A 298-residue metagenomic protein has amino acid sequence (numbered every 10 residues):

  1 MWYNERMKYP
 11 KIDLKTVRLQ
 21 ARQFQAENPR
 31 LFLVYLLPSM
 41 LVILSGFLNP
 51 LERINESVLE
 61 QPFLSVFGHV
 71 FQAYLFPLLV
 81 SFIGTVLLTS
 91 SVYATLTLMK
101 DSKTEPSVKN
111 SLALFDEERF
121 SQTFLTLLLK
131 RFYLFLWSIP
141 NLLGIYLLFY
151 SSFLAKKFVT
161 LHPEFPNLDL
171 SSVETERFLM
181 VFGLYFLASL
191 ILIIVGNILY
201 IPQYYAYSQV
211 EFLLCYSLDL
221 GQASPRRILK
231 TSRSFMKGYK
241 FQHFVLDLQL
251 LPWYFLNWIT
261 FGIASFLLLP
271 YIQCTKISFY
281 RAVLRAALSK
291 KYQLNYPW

Functional and structural regions predicted by a protein language model:
W2-W298: Hydrophobic alpha-helical membrane segments
